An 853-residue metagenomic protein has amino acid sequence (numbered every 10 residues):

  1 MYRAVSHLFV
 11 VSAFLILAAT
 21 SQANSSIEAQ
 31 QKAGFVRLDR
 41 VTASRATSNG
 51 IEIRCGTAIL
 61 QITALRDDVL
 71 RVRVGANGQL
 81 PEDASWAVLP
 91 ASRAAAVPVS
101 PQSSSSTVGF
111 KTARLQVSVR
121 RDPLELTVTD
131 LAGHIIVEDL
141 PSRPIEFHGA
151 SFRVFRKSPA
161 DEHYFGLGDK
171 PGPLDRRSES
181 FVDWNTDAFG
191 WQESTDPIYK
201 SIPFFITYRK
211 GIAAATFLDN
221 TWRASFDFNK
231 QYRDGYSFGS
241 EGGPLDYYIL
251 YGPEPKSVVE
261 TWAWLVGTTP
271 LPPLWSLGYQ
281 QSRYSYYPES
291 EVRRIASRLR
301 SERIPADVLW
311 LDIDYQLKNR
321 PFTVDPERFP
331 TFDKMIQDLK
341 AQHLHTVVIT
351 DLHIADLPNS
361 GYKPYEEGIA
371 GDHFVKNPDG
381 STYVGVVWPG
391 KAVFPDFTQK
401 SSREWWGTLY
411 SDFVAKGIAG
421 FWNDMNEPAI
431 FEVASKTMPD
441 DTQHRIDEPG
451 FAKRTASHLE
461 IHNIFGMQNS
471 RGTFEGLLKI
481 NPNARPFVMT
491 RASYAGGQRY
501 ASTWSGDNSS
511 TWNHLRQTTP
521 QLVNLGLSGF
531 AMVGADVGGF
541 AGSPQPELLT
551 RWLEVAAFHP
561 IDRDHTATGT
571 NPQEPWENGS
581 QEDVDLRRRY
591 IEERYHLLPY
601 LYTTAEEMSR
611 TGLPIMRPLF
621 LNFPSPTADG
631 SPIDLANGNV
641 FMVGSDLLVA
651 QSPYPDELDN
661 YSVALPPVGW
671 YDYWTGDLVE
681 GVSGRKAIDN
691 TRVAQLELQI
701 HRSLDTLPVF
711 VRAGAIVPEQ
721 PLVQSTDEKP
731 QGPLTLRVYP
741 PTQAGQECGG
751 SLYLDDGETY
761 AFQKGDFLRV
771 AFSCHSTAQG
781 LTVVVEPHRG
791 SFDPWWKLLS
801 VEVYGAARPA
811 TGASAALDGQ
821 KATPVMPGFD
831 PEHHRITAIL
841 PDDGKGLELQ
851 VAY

Functional and structural regions predicted by a protein language model:
M1-V10: Bacterial N-terminal signal peptides that target proteins for export
F9, L601, L619, D843-G846: Intrinsically disordered, low-complexity proline-rich regions
F9-A18: Bacterial N-terminal signal peptides
A19-G267, P272-W275, S282-Y284, P288-E291 (+12 more regions): N-terminal accessory segment at the very beginning of proteins
N24-F35, H134-T706: Catalytic-domain carbohydrate-binding cleft regions of carbohydrate-active enzymes
E82-V99, G380, D672-L704, A813-I839: Solvent-exposed beta-strand/loop surfaces of large extracellular or lumenal domains
N481-P482, N524-L527, F641-G644, P655-D656 (+7 more regions): A structural signal for short secondary-structure junctions
